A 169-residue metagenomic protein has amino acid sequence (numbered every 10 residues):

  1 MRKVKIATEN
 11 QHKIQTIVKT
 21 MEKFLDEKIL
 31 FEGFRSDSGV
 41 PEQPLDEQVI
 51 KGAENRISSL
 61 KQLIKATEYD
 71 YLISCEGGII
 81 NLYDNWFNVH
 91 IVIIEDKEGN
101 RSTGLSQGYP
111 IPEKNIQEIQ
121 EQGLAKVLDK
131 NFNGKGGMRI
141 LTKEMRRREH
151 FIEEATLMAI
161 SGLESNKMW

Functional and structural regions predicted by a protein language model:
M1-Y69: N-terminal polybasic phosphate/anion-binding patch
E42-W169: Anionic-ligand binding patches
